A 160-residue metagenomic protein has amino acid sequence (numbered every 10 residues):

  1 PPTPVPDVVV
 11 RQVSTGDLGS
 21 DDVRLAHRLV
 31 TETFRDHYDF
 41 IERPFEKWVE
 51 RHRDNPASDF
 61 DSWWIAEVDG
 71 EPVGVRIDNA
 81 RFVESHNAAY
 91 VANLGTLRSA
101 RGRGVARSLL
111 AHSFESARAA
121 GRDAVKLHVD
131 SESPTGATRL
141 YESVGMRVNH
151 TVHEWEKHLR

Functional and structural regions predicted by a protein language model:
P1, L18, F34-H37, S58 (+2 more regions): Long, contiguous binding/interaction regions
P4-R43, K47: Short amphipathic alpha-helix that is part of the acyltransferase structural core
H37-G95: A conserved beta-strand-loop-helix scaffold within acyl/acetyltransferase catalytic domains
L94-R101, S131: A short, internal acetyl-CoA/4′-phosphopantetheine-binding micro-motif in the GNAT/acyltransferase core
R101, L110-R118: A conserved short alpha-helix in the GNAT/GCN5 acetyltransferase fold that borders and helps form the acetyl-CoA
R103, R107, E132-H150: Conserved active-site alpha-helix within GNAT-family acetyltransferase domains
A117-V129: Conserved GNAT acetyl-CoA-binding A-motif
L127-A137, E154-L159: Conserved beta-strand-loop-alpha-helix junction that forms the acyl-donor binding cleft
